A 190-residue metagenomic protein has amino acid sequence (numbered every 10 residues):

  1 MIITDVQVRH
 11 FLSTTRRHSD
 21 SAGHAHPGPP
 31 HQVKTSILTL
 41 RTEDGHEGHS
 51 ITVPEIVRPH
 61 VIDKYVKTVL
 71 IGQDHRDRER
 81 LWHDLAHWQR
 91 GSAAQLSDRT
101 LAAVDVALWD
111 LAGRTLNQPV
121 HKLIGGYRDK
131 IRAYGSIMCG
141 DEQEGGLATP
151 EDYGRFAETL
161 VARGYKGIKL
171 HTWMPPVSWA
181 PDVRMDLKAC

Functional and structural regions predicted by a protein language model:
M1-H49: Structured beta-strand/loop patches that form or line metal/cofactor-binding pockets in enzymes
H10, P54, T172: Residues that line or immediately flank small-molecule/substrate-binding pockets and catalytic motifs
H26-G28, K122-L123, A157: A generic local secondary-structure boundary/capping motif
G28, R99-T100, L147: Residue-level marker of alpha-helix boundaries and capping positions
R41-L116: Metal- or metallocofactor-binding catalytic centers and their adjacent structured scaffolds across diverse enzyme
D105-G140, E144: Glycine-rich, aromatic-flanked loop segments that form ligand/cofactor-binding clefts across common enzyme folds
K130-I131, G135-C190: Metal-dependent enolase-superfamily TIM-barrel catalytic cores that perform enediolate-based chemistry
